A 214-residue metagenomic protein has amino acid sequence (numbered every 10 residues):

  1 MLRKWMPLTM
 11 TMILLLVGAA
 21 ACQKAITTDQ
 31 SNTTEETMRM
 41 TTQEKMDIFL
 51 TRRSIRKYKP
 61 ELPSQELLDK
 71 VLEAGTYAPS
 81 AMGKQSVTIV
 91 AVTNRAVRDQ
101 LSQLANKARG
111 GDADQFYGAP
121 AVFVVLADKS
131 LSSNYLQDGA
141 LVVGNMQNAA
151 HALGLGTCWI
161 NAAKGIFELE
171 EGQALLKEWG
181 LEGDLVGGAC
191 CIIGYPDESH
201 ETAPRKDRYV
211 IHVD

Functional and structural regions predicted by a protein language model:
L2-M10, L14-D214: Acidic, surface-exposed loops and disordered segments
